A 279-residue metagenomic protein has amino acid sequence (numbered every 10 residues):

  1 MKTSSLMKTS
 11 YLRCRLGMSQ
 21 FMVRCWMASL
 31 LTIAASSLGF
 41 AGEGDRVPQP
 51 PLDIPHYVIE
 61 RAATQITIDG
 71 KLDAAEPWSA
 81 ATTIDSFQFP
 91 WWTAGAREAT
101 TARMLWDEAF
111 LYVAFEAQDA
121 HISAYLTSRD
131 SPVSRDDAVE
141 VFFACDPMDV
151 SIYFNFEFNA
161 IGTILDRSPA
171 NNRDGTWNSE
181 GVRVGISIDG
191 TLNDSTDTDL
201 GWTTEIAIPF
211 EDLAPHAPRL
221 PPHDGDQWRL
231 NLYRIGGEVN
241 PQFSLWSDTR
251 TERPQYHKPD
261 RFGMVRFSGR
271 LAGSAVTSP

Functional and structural regions predicted by a protein language model:
M1-V23: N-terminal secretory signal peptides that target proteins for export/translocation
K2-S5, A34, L38: Short intrinsically disordered, low-complexity coil segments enriched in acidic
G17, A34-S36, T83: N-terminal leader/targeting signatures
M22-S37: Bacterial N-terminal signal peptides
F40-P279: Structural preference for beta-rich elements and adjacent junctions enriched in aromatics
